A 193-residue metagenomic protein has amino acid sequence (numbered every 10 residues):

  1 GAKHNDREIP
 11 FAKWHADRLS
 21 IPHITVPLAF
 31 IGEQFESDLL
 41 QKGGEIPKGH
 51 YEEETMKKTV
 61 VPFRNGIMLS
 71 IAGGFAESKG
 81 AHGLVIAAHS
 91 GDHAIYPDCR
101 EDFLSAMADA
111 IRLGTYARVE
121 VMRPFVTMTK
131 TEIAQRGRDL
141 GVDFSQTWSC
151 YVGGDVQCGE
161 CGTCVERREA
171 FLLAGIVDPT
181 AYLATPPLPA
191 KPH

Functional and structural regions predicted by a protein language model:
G1-G141: ATP-dependent adenylation/nucleotidyltransferase module used to activate substrates
S70, Q146-E169: Local cysteine-cluster metal-coordination motifs and their immediate loop/turn environment, predominantly Fe-S cluster
E101-D102, I133, T163-C164, P187-K191: Alpha-helix boundary/capping detector
T115, L172-G175: Short amphipathic alpha-helical interaction/hinge segments
F125, D155, P179-Y182: Residue-level signal for alpha-helical context at structural boundaries
V142, E169-L172: A polyampholytic, Gly/Pro-enriched intrinsically disordered region
A174-H193: Short microdomains enriched in Cys/His and/or Lys/Arg
